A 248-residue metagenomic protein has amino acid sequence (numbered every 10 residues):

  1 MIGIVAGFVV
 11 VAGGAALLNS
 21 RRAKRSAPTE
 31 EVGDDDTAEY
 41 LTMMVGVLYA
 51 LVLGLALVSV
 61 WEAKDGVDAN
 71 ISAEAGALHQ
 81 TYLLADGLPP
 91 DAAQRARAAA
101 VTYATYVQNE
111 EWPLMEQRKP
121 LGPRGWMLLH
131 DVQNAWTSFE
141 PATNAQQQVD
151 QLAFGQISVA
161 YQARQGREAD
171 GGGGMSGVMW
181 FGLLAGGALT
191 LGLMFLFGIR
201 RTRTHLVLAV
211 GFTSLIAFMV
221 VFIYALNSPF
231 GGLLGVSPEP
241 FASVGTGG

Functional and structural regions predicted by a protein language model:
M1-S26, A169-G248: Alpha-helical transmembrane anchor segments
L18-Y40: N-terminal positive-inside, membrane-proximal cytosolic segments immediately preceding the first
D35, A56-A63, E111-E116: Short, charged, low-complexity loops and linkers
D36-V58: Membrane-embedded hydrophobic alpha-helical segments
L51-S72, N227: Transmembrane signal-anchor/signal-peptide helices with a preference for the extracytoplasmic
K64-G76, Q80, F230-V244: Functional transmembrane-helix hotspots
V67, A73, H79-G172: Structured inter-helical modules in multipass membrane proteins
